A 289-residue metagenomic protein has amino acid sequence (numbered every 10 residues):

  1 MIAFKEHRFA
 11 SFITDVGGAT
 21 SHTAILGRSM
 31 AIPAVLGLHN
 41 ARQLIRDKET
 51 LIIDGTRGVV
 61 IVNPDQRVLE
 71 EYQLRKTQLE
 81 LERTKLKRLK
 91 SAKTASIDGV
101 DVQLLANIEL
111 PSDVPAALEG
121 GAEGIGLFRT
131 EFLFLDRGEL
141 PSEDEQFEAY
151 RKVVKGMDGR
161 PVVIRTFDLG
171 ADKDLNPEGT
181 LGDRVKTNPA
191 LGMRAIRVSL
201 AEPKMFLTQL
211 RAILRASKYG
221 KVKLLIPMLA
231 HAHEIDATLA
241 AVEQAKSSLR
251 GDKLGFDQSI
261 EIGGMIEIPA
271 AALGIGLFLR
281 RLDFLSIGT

Functional and structural regions predicted by a protein language model:
M1-G120: Acidic, glycine-rich flexible loop/linker segments
T84-T289: Conserved alpha/beta-domain cores
